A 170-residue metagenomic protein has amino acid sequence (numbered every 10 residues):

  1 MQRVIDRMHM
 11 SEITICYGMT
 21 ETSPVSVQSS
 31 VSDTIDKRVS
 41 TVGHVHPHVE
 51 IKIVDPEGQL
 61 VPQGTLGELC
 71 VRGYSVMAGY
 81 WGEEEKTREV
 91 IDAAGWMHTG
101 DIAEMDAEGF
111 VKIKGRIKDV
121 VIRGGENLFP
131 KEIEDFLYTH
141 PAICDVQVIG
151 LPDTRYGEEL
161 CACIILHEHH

Functional and structural regions predicted by a protein language model:
M1-K37, E50: Gly/Ser/Thr-rich phosphate-binding loop
Q2, S40, E85, D135: Active-site phosphate/pyrophosphate- and oxyanion-stabilizing loops and adjacent acidic/basic residues in soluble
M8-M10, M19, M77, M97 (+1 more regions): Methionine-biased hydrophobic packing positions in alpha-helices, especially within tandem helical repeat solenoids
G18, G43, D101, G125: Active-site glycine-centered loops adjacent to acidic/histidine catalytic or metal-binding residues that shape
S29, I35-G82, V90: Adenylate-forming AMP-binding core of the ANL superfamily, especially NRPS adenylation
H48-V49, T99-G100, C144: Short loop/turn microsegments at loop-to-beta-strand junctions
E57, G73, A78-G79, K86 (+1 more regions): AMP-binding/adenylate-forming catalytic core of the ANL superfamily
